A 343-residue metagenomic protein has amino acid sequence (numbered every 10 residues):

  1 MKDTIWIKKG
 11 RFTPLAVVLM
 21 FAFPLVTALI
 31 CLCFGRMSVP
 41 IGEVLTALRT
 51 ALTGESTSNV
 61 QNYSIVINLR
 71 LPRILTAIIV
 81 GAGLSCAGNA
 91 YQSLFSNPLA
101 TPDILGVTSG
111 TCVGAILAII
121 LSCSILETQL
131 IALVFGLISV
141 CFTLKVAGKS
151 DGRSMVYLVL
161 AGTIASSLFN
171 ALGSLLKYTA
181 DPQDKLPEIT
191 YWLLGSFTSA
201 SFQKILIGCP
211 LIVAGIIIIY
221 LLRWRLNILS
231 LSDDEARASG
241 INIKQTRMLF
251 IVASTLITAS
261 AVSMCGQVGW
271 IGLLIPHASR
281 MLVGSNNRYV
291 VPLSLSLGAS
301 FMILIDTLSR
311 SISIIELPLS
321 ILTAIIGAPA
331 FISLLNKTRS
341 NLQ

Functional and structural regions predicted by a protein language model:
M1-Q343: Alpha-helical transmembrane segments in inner-membrane proteins
